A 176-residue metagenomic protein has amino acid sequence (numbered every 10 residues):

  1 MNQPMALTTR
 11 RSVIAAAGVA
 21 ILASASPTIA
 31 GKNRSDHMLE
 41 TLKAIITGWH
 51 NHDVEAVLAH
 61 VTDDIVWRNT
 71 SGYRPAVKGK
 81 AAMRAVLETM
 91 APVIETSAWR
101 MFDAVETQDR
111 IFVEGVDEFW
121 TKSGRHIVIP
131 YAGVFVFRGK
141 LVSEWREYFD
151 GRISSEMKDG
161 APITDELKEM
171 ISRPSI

Functional and structural regions predicted by a protein language model:
M1-T8, A16-A23: N-terminal secretory signal peptides
A15-A16, R84-I176: A beta-strand edge to alpha-helix "cap/lid" segment located at domain peripheries
R34-D53, H60: Short, aromatic-enriched amphipathic alpha-helices that serve as compact interaction elements
E40, E55-A59, D63-D109: A solvent-exposed, acidic/Ser-Thr-rich amphipathic alpha-helical stretch
